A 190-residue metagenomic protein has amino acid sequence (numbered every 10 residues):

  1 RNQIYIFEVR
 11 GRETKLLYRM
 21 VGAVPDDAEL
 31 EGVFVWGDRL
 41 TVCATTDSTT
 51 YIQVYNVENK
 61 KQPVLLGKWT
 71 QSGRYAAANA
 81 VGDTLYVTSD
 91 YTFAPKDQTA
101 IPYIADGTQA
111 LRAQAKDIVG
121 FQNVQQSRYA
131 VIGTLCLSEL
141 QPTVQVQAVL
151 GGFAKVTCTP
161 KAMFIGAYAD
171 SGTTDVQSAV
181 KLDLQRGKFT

Functional and structural regions predicted by a protein language model:
R1-T190: Beta-sheet-rich non-transmembrane sensory/scaffold domains
